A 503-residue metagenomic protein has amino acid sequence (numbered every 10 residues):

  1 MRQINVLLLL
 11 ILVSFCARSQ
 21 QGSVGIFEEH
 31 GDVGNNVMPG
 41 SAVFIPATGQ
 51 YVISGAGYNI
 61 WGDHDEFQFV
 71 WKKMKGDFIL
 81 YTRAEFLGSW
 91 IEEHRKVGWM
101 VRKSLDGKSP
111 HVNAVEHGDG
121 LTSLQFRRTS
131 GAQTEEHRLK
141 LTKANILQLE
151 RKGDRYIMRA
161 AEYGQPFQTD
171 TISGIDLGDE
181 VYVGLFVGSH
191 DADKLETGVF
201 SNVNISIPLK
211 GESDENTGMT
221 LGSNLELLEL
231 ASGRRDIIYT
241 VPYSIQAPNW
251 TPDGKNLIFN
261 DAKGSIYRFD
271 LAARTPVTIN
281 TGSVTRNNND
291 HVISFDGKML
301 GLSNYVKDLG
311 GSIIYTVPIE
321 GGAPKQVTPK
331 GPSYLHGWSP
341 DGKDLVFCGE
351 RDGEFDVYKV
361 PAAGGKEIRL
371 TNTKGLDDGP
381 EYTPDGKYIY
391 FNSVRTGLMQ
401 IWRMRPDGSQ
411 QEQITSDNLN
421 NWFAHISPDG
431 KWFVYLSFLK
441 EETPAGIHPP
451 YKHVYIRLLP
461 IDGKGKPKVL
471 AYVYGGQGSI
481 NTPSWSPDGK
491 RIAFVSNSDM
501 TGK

Functional and structural regions predicted by a protein language model:
M1-Q21: Bacterial Sec-dependent N-terminal signal peptides
Q3, Y156, A323-Q326: Short secondary-structure capping/junction motifs at helix and strand boundaries
I4, R159-Y163, S427, N497: Composition- and surface-driven signal marking solvent-exposed, interaction-prone regions in large proteins
L12-F15, L149, Y156, Y358: A broad helix-preferring feature
Q20-S213: Extracellular glycan-recognition regions
K210-K503: Sequence signature of WD/YWTD-type beta-propeller architectures
